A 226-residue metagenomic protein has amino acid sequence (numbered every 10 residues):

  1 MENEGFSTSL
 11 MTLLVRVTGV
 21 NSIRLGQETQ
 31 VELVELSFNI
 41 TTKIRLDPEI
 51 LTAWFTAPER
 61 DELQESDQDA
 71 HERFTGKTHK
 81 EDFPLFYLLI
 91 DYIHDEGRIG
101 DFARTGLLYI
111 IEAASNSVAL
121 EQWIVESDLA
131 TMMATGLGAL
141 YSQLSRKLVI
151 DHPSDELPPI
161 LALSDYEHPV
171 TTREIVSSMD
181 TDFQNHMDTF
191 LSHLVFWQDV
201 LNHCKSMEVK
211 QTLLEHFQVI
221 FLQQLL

Functional and structural regions predicted by a protein language model:
M1-S164, F183-T189, N202-V219: Elongated alpha-helical scaffolds that mediate protein-protein interactions in large eukaryotic proteins, primarily
A130, V176-S177, F190, Q223: A generic alpha-helix preference that emphasizes hydrophobic side chains
P169-S177: Short, charged/polar, low-complexity loop and linker segments that flank or interrupt alpha-helical bundles
V219-L226: Long, K/E/R/D-enriched contiguous segments that form extended
